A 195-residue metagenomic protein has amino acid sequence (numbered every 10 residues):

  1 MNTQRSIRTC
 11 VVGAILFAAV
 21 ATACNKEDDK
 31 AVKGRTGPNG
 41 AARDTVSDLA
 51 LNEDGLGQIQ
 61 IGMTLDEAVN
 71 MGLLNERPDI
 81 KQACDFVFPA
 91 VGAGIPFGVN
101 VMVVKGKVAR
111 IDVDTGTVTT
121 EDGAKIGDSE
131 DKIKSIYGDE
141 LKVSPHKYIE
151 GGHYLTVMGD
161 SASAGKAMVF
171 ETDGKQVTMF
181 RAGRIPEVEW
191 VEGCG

Functional and structural regions predicted by a protein language model:
N2-V11: Bacterial N-terminal signal peptides that target proteins for export
V20-A23: C-terminal motif of bacterial Sec signal peptides marking the signal peptidase cleavage site
N25-V46: Short, low-complexity, disordered segments immediately C-terminal to signal peptides in bacterial exported proteins
V32-K33, T64-V104, E130-Q176, A182: A cross-family detector of function-defining hotspots
D44, L49-E76: Post-signal-peptide N-terminal segment of Sec-exported extracytoplasmic proteins
N52-I59, T115-A124: Second-shell loop/turn segments in exported
A182-G195: Short, low-complexity, Pro/Ser/Thr/Gly-rich segments in the mature regions of secreted, periplasmic
